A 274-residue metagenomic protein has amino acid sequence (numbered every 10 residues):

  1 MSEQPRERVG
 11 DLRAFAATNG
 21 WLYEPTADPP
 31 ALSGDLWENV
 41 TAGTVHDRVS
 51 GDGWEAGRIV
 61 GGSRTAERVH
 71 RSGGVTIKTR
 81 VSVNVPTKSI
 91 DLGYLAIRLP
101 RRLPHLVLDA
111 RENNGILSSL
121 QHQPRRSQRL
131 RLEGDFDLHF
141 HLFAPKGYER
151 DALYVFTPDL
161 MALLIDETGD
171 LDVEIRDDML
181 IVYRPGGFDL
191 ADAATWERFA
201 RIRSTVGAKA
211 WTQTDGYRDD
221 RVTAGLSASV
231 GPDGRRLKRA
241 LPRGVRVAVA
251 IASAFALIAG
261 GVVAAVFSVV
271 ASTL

Functional and structural regions predicted by a protein language model:
M1-E3: N-terminal pre-transmembrane cytosolic regions of membrane proteins
R6-A250, A271: Charged, low-complexity intrinsically disordered regions
A252-A264: Canonical alpha-helical transmembrane segments of integral membrane proteins
G261-L274: Juxtamembrane boundary at the C-terminal end of a transmembrane helix
